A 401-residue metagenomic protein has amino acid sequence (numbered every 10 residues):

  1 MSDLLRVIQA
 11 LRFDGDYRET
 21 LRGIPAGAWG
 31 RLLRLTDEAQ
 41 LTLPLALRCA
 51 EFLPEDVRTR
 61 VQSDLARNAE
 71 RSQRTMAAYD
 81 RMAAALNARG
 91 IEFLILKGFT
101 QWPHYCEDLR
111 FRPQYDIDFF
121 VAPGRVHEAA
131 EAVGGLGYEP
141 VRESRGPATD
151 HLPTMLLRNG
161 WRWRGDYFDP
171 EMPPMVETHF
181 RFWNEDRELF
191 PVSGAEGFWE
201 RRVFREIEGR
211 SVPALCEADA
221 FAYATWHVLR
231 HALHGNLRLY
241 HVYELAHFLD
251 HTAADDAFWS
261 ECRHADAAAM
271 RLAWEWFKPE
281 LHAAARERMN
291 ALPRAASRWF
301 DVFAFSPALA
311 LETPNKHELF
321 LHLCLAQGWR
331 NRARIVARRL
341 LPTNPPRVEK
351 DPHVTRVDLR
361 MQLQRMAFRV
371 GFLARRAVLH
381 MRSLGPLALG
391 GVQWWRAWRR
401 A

Functional and structural regions predicted by a protein language model:
M1-Y115, V121-A401: Conserved NTP-donor binding/palm subdomain of two-metal-ion nucleotidyltransferases/polymerases, i.e., the charged
